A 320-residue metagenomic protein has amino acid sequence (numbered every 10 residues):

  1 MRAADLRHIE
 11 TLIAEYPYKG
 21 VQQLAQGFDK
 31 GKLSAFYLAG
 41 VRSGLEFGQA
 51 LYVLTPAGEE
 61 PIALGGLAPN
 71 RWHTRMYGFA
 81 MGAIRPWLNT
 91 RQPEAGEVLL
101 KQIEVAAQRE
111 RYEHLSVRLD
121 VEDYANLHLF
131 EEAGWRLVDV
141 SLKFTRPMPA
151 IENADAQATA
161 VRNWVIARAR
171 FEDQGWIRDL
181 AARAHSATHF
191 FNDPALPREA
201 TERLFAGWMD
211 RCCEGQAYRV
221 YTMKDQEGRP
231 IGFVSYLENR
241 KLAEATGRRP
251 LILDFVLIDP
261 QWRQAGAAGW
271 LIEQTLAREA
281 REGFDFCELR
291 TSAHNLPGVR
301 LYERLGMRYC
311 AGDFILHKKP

Functional and structural regions predicted by a protein language model:
M1-V21, V165-A181, H185-T188: A short beta-loop-alpha structural element at the N-terminal edge of CoA-dependent acyl/N-acetyltransferase catalytic
Y16-L51, A57, R198-T222: Active-site rim helix/loop that mediates acceptor-substrate recognition in acyltransferases
A39-Y112, S116-E122, V234-D254: Conserved donor-binding loop and adjoining core beta-sheet/short helix segment in diverse acyl/aminoacyl transferases
R71-M81, A187-E199, R203-R211, A243-P250: Conserved acyl-donor/pantetheine-binding loop and adjacent beta-alpha core of acyl/acetyltransferases and related
W72, R118, R136-M148, E288-T291 (+2 more regions): Conserved catalytic-core motifs of GNAT/GCN5-like acyltransferases
W87-E172, L316-H317: Acyl-donor-binding surface of acyltransferase catalytic domains
Q92-V105, F255-I258, Q264-A277, R281 (+1 more regions): Conserved acetyl-CoA-binding loop-helix of GNAT-fold acetyltransferases
V121-D139, A265, G269, A293-A311: Conserved active-site alpha-helix within GNAT-family acetyltransferase domains
